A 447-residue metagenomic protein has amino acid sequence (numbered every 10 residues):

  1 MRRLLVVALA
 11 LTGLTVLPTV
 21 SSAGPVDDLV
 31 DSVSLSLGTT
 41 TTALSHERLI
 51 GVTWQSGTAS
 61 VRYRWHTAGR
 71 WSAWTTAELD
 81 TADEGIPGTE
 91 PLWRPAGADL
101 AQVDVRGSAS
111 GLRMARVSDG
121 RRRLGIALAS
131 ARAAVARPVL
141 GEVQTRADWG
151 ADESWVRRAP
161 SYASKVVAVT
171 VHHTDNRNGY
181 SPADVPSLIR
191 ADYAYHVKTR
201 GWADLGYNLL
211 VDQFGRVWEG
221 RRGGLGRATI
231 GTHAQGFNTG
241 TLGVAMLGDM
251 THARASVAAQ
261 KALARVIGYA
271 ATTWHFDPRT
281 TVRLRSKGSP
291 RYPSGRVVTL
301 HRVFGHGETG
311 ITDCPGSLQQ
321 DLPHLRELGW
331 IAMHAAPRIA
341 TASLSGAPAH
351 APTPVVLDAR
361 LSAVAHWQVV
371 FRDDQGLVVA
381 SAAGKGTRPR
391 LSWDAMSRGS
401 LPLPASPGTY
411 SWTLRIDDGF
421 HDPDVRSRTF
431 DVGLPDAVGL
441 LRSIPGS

Functional and structural regions predicted by a protein language model:
M1-A23: Secretory targeting and sorting signals
V16-L49, T53-S56: Solvent-exposed, flexible loop/coil segments flanking beta-strands in beta-rich domains
G24-L29, G107-G111, A115-T174, G206 (+4 more regions): Basic/polar, cationic surfaces and motifs that engage anionic cell-wall and phosphate/carboxylate ligands
S32-H46, A59-R113: Beta-sandwich interaction modules
E47, T53-A59, S108-A109, L361-H366 (+1 more regions): Short proline/glycine-enriched turn/loop motifs at strand-loop junctions of beta-rich domains
V52-W54, T353-L361, W393, S447: Aromatic/hydrophobic beta-strand junction motif of beta-rich domains
V378-P404: Glycine-centered tight-turn motifs at strand-turn-strand junctions
W412-L414: Hydrophobic/tyrosine-rich beta-strand signature of extracellular beta-sandwich/beta-rich modules, prominently
